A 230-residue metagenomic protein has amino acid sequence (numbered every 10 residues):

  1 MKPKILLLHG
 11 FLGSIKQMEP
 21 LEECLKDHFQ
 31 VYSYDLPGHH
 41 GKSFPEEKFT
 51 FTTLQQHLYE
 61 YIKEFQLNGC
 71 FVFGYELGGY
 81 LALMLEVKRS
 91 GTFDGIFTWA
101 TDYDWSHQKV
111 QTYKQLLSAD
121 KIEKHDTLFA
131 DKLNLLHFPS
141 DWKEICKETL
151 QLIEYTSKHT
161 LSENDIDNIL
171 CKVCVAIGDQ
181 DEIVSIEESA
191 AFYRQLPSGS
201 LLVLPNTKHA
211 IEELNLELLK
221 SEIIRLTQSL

Functional and structural regions predicted by a protein language model:
K2-F44: Conserved HGGG/HGGXW glycine-rich cap/lid loop of the alpha/beta-hydrolase fold
T53-C70: Conserved acidic catalytic loop of the alpha/beta-hydrolase fold
Y80-H125: Flexible "cap/lid" loop of the alpha/beta hydrolase fold
E148-D165: Active-site nucleophile elbow and catalytic-triad environment of alpha/beta-hydrolase enzymes
I169, V175-I177, D181: Short beta-strand/loop motif that positions the catalytic acidic residue of the alpha/beta-hydrolase fold
C171, S185-R194: Short alpha-helix in the alpha/beta-hydrolase fold that links the catalytic acid
Q180-V184, H209-A210: Acidic catalytic loop of the alpha/beta-hydrolase fold
T207-L218: Catalytic histidine-centered segment of alpha/beta-hydrolase-like enzymes
